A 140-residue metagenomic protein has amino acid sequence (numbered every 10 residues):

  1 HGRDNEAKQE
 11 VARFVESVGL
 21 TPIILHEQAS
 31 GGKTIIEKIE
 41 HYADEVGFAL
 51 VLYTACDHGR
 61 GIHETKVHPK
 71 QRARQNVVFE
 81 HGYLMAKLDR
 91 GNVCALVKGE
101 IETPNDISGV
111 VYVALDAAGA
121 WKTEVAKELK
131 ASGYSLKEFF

Functional and structural regions predicted by a protein language model:
H1, Y53, A95-V97: Short beta-strand/turn micro-motifs composed of small residues that flank or help shape donor/cofactor-binding pockets
H1-A49, K87, E138-F140: Conserved N-terminal substructure of TIR/SEFIR domains
K8, D57-H63, T103-D106: Short acidic/His/Gly/Ser-rich catalytic and metal-binding motifs that mark active-site loops of diverse hydrolases
L25-E27, L96-K98, L115: Conserved beta-strand termini and adjacent loop/short-helix elements that scaffold enzyme active sites in alpha/beta
E27-V78, Y83-A86: TIR-domain catalytic/interaction hotspot
D89-T103: Nucleic-acid nuclease catalytic cores
T103-F140: C-terminal interaction surface of TIR/SEFIR-family domains
